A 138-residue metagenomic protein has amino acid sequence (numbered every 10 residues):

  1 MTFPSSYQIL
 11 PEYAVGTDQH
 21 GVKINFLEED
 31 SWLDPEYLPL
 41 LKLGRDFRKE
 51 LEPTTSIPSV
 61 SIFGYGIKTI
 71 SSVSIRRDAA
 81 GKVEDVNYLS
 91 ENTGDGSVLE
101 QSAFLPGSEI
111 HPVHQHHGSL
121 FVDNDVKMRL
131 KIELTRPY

Functional and structural regions predicted by a protein language model:
M1-Y138: Helical cap/lid subdomain of alpha/beta-hydrolase-fold lipid enzymes that gates access to the catalytic pocket
